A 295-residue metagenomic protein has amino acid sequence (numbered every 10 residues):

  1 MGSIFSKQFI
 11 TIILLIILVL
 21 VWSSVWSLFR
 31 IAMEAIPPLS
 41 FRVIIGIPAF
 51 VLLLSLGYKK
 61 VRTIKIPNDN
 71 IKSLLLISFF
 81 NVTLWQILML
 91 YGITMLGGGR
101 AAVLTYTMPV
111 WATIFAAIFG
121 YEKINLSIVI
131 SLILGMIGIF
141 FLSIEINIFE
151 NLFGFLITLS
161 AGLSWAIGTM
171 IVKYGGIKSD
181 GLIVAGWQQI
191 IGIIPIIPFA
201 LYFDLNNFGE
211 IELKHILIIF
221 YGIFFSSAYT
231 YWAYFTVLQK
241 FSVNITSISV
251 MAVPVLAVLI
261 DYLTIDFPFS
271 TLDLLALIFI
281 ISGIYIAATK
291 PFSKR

Functional and structural regions predicted by a protein language model:
M1-S40, N147-Y174, P195, R295: Glycine-/small-residue-enriched transmembrane alpha-helix faces in small-molecule transporters and effluxers
L20-S23, S78-T83, I87, P109-I114 (+6 more regions): Hydrophobic/small/kink-forming positions within alpha-helical transmembrane segments of polytopic membrane proteins
V21, V25-W26, L54-T105, F141 (+1 more regions): Specific transmembrane alpha-helical segments of multi-pass solute transporters/efflux pumps, especially DMT/EamA
S27-A35, I64, Y91-T94, F140-F153 (+2 more regions): Membrane-interface helix termini and inter-helical loops of multi-pass transporters
E34-L84, W111-A112, S164-G168, G186-D204 (+2 more regions): Transmembrane alpha-helices of multi-pass small-molecule transport proteins
R42-I44, Q86, R100-T107, I171-I193 (+2 more regions): Helix-helix packing/entry segments at the starts of transmembrane helices
L52-V61, M108-I130, V255-L274: C-terminal transmembrane-helix exit sites in multi-pass transporters
L53, F115, I124-I144, I196 (+2 more regions): Hydrophobic transmembrane alpha-helices of multi-pass small-molecule transport proteins
